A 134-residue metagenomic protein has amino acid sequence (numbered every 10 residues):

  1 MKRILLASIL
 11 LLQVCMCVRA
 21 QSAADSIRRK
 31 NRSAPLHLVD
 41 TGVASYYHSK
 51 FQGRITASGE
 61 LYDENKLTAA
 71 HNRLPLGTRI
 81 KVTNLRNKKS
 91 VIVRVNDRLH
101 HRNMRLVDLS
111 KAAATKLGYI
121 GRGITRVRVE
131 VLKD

Functional and structural regions predicted by a protein language model:
K2-A7, V18-D134: Secreted/periplasmic proteins
V14-C15: N-terminal signal peptide c-region/cleavage motif recognized by signal peptidases
